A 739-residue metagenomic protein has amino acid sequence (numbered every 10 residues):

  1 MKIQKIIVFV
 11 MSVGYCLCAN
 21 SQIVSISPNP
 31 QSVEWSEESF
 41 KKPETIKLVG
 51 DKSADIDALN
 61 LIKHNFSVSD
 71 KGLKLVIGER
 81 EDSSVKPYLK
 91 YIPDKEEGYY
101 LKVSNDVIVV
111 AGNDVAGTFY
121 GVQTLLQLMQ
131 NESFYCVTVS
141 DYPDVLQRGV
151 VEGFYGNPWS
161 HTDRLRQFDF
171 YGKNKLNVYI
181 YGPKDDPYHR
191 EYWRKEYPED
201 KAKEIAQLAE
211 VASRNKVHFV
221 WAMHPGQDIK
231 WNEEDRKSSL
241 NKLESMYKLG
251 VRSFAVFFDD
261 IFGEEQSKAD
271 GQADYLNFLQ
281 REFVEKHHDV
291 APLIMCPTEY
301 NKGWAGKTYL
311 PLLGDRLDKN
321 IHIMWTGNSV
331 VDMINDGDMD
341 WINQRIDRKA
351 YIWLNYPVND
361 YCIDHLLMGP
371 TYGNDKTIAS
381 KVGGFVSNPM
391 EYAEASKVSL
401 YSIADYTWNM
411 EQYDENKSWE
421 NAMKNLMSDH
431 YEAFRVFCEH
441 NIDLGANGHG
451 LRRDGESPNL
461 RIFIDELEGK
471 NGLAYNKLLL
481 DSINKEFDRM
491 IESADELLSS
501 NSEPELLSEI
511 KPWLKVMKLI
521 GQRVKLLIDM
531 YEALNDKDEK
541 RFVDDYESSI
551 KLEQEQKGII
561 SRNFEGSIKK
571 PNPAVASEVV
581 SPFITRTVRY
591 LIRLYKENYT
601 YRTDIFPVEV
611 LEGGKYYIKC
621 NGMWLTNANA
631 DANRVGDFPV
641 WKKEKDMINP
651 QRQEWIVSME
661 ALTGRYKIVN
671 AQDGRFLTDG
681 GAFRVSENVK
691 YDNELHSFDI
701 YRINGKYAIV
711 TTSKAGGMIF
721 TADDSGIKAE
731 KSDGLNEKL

Functional and structural regions predicted by a protein language model:
M1-S25: Bacterial Sec-dependent N-terminal signal peptides
A19-N105, N131-V139: Acidic, contiguous N-terminal accessory segments
I26-N29, E34-W35, F278-W304, L310-I605: Substrate-binding groove of N-acetylhexosamine-processing glycoside hydrolases
L89, P93-D235, K248-R252, E285: Feature activates predominantly on carbohydrate-active enzymes
W159-F170, D235-S245, Y309, N335 (+2 more regions): Short, acidic/polar
D200, E204-I205, K242-V251, A273-Y275 (+2 more regions): Acidic, His- and aromatic-enriched active-site or binding-groove loops in soluble protein domains that engage sugars
K242-K268, A291-Y300: Active-site groove signature of glycoside hydrolases
R602-L739: Lectin-like carbohydrate-binding module/patch detector with strong preference for beta-trefoil
